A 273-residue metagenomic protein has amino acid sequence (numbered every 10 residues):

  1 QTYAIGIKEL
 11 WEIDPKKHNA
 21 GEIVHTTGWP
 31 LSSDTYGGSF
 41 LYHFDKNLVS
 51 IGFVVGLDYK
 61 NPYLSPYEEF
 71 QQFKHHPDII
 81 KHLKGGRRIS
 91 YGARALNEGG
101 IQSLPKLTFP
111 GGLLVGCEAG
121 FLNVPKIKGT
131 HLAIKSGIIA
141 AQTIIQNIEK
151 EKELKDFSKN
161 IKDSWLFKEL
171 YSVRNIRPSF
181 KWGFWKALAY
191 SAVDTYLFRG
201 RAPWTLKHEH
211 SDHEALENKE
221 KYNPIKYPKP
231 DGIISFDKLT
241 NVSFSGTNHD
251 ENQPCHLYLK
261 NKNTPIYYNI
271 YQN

Functional and structural regions predicted by a protein language model:
Q1-E22: Central beta-strand plus flanking loop segment that forms part of the substrate or channel wall within the catalytic
A4, K8, I89-L96, K150-S164 (+2 more regions): A glycine-rich phosphate-binding loop feature that marks nucleotide/adenosyl-phosphate handling sites
K17-G37, Y42: Rossmann-like NAD(P)H-binding beta-loop-alpha module
H25-S32, L96, Q102-L104, C117: Short Gly/Pro-enriched turn/cap motifs at secondary-structure boundaries
S33-G92, G129-H131, N147-K150, L154-S158: Conserved FAD/dinucleotide-binding core of flavoprotein oxidoreductases
D45-N47, K106-P125: Short FAD-binding loop at a beta-strand-to-alpha-helix junction that anchors the flavin cofactor in diverse
G120-K126, I138, Q142-W185: Active-site-proximal substrate-binding core of FAD-dependent oxidoreductases
K162-N273: Ferredoxin-type iron-sulfur electron-transfer modules and their immediate structural context
